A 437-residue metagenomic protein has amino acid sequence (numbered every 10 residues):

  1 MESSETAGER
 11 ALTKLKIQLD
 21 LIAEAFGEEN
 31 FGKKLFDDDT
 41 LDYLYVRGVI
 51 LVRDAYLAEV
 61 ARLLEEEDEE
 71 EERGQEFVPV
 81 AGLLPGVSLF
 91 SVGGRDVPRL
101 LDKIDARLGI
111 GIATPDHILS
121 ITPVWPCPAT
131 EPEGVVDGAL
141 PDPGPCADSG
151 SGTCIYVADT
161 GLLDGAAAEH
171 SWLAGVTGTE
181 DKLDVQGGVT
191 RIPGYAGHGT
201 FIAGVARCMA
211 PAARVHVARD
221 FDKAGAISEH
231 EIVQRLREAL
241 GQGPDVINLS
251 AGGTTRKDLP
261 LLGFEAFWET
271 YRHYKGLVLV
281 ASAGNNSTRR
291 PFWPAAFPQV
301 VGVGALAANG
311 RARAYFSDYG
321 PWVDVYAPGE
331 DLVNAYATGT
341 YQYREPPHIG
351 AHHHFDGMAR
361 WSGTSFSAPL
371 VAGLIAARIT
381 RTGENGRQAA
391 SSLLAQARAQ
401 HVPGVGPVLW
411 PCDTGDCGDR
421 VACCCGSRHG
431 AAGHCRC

Functional and structural regions predicted by a protein language model:
E2, E76-C154, A166-A168, H353 (+1 more regions): Protease zymogen maturation seam
E2-I121: Inhibitory N-terminal propeptides of secreted protease zymogens
G109, G276, Q299-G302: Glycine-centered tight turns that cap/initiate beta-strands
E131-R214, Q234-Q242, T340-R344, I349-D356 (+2 more regions): Active-site core segment of subtilase-fold serine proteases
D159-G161, F292-T380: Extracellular S/T/G-rich loop segment that most often corresponds to the catalytic His/Ser-adjacent loop
A206-I227, E231, E384-A397: Short helix-loop-beta-strand segments that form the rim/entrance of peptidase-like active sites
F221-F297, A312, H354-P369, C435-R436: Substrate-binding/access-modulating region of protease and related hydrolase catalytic domains
P244-G252, L262, T380-C437: C-terminal subdomain of the subtilisin-like protease fold in secreted/lumenal serine endopeptidases
